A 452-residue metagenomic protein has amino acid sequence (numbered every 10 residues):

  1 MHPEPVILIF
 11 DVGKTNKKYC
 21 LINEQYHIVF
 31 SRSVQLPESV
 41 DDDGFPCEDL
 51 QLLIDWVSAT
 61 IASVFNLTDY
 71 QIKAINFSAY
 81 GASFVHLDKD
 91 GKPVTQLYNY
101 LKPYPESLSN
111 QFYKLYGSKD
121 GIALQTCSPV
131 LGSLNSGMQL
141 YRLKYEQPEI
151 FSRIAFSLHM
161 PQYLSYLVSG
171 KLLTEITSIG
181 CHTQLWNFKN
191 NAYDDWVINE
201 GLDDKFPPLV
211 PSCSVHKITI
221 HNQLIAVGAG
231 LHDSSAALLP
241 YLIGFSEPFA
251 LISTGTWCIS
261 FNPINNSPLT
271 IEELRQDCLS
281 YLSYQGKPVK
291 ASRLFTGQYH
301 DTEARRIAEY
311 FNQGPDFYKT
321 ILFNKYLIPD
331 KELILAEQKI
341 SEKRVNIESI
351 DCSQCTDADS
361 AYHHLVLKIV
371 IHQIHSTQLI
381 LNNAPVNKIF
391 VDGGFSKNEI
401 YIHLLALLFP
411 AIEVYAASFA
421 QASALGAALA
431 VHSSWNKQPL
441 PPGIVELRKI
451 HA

Functional and structural regions predicted by a protein language model:
M1-Q96, S107, R153, Q223-A229 (+4 more regions): N-terminal glycine/serine-rich phosphate-binding loop of ATP-dependent small-molecule kinases, especially carbohydrate
H2, I9, K114-T126, K144-R153 (+8 more regions): Active-site core segments that coordinate phosphate-bearing ligands/cofactors across diverse enzyme families
K18, A59-K73, S133-R142, Q147-P148 (+1 more regions): Conserved phosphate-binding loops in N-terminal lobes of ATP-dependent enzymes of the actin/Hsp70/sugar-kinase
L53-F65, N187-Y193, H372-S376: Short, well-ordered amphipathic alpha-helical segments that serve as non-catalytic structural scaffolds within diverse
N66-N99, C127-L134, S165-N187, V210 (+1 more regions): Short beta-strand-loop/turn "lid" adjacent to the catalytic site in phosphate-handling enzymes
S78-S83, S212-S214, T254-W257, K388-S396: Glycine-rich beta-strand-to-loop/alpha-helix junction loops that act as flexible
K102: Carbohydrate-associated surface elements
A123-Y145, V210-H216, H232-A236: Active-site neighborhood for divalent-cation/phosphate handling
